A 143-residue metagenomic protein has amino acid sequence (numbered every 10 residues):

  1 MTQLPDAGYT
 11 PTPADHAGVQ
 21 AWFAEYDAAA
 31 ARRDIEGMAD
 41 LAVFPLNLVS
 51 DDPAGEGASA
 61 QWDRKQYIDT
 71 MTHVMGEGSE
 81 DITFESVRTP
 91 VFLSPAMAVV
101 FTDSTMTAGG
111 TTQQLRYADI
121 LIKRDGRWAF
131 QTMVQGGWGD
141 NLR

Functional and structural regions predicted by a protein language model:
M1-F44, N141-L142: Short, low-complexity N-terminal intrinsically disordered segments enriched in polar/charged residues
T2, Q114-R143: Short beta-strand edge/turn micro-motifs at domain boundaries
H16, I35-L93: A solvent-exposed, acidic/Ser-Thr-rich amphipathic alpha-helical stretch
P45-N47, F101-M106: Generic short beta-strand segments
E77-S79, M106-Q113: Short, cysteine-centered beta-strand-loop-beta hairpins and adjacent loop/turn segments enriched in charged/polar
I82, L93-S104: A short hydrophobic beta-strand element
P90-M97, L121-R127: A short, structured loop/turn motif at beta-sheet edges
